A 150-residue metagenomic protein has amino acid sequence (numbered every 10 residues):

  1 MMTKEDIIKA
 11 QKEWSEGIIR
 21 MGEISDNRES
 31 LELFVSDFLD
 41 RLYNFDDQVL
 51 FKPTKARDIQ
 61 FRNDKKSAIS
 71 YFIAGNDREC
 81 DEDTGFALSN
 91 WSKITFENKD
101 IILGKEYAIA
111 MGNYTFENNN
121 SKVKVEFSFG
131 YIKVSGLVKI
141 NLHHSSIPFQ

Functional and structural regions predicted by a protein language model:
M1-D47: Short, low-complexity N-terminal intrinsically disordered segments enriched in polar/charged residues
M2, D6, I102, N119: Conserved aromatic-histidine-acidic binding/catalytic patches
D6, W91-K93, I140: A broad structural signal for short, well-ordered beta-strand segments within beta-sheet-rich domains
G22-E23, C80, K99, K139: Amphipathic alpha-helical interaction segments
N27-N98: A solvent-exposed, acidic/Ser-Thr-rich amphipathic alpha-helical stretch
L103-M111, T115, S121-Q150: Short beta-strand edge/turn micro-motifs at domain boundaries
